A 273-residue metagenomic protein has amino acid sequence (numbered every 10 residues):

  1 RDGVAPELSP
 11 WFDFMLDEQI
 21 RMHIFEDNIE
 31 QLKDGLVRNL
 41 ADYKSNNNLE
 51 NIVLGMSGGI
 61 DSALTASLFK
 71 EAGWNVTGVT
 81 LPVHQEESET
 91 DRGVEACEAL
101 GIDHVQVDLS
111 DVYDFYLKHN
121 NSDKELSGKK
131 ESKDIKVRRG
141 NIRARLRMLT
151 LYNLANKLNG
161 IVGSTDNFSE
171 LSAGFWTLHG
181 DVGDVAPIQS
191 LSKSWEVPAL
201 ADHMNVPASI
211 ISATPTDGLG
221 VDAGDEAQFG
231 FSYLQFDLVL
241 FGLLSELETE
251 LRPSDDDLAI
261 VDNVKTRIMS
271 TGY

Functional and structural regions predicted by a protein language model:
D2, L146-M148: Hydrophobic alpha-helical segments, especially transmembrane helices and their immediate juxtamembrane helical caps
D2-F12: Short, positively charged low-complexity motifs
W11-L54, S67-E71, T77, H84-D111 (+5 more regions): ATP/NTP-dependent adenylation/nucleotidyl-transfer catalytic domains that generate, transfer, or process NMP-activated
G59: Conserved G/P- and acidic residue-centered "switch" motifs that form tight phosphate/ATP-binding loops in soluble
S62: Catalytic nucleophile loop
